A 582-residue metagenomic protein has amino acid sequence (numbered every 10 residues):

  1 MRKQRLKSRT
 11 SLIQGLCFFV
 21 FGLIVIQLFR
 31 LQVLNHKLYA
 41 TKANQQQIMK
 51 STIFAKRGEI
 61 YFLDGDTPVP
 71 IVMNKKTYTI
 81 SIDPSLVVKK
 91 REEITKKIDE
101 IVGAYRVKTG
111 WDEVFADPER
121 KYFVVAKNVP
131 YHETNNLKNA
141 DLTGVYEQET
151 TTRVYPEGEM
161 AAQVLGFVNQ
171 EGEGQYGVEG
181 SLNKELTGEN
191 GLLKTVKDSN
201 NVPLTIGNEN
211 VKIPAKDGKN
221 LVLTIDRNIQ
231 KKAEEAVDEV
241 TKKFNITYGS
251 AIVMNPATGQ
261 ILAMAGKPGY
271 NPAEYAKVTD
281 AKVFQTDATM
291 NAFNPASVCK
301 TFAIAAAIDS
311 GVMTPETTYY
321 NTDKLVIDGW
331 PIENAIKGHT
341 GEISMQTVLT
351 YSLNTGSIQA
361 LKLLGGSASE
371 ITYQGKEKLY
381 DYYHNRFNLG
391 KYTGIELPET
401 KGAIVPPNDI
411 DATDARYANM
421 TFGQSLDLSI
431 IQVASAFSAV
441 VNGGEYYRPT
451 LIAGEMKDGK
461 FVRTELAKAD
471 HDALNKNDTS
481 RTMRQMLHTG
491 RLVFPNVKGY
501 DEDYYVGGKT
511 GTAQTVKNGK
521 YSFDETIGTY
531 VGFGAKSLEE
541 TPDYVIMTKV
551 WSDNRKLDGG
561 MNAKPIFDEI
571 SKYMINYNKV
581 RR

Functional and structural regions predicted by a protein language model:
M1-Y275, K378-N385, N518-K520, K549-S552 (+1 more regions): Periplasmic/cell-envelope proteins involved in peptidoglycan metabolism and beta-lactam response
L12, A126, A296-S297, T372: Charged, low-complexity surface patches
D64, V69-V72, D198-N210, P256-A296 (+2 more regions): Beta-lactam-recognizing serine transpeptidase/beta-lactamase-like catalytic domain environment
